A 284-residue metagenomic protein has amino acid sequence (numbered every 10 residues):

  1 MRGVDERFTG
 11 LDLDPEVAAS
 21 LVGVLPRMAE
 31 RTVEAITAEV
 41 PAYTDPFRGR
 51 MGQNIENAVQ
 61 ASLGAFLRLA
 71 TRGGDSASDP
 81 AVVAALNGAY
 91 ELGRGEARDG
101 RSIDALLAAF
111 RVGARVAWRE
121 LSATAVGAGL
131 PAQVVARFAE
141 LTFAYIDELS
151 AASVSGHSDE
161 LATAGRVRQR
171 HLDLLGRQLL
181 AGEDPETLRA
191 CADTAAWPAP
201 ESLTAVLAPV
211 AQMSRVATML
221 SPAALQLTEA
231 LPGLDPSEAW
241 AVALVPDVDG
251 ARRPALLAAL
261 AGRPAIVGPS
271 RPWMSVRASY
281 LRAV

Functional and structural regions predicted by a protein language model:
M1-L174, E183, L260-A261: Alpha-helical/coil-rich non-catalytic "connector" segments in signaling and regulatory proteins
G73-S78, R166-V284: Hydrophobic helix-rich structural segments at or within alpha/beta enzyme and signaling domains
